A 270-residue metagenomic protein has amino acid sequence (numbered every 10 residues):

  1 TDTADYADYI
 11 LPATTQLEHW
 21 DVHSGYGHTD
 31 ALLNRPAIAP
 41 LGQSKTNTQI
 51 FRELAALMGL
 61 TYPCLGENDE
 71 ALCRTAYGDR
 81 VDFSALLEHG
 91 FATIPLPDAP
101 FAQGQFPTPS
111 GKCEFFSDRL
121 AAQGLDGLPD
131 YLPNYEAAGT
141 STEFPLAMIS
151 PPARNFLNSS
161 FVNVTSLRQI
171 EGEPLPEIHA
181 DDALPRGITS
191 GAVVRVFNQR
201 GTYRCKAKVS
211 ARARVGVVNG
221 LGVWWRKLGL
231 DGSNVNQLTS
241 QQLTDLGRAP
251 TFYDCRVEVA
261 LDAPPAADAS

Functional and structural regions predicted by a protein language model:
T1-N34: Flexible glycine/proline-rich, aromatic-decorated loop/lid segments
T3-Y6, I10-A13, E53, L57 (+7 more regions): Generic, well-ordered alpha-helical scaffold segments in large soluble proteins
Y9, P145-A147, L175, V218: Structural motif
L17, L60, K112, A121 (+3 more regions): Short loop/turn segments at secondary-structure transitions that flank enzyme active sites
L32, P107, E114-F116, A147-S150 (+4 more regions): Residues in well-ordered beta-strands of folded domains
L32-I38, E177-I178: Glycine- and acidic
L41-A92, S166-E177, D181-S270: Long, contiguous, secondary-structure-rich segments that constitute the structural scaffold of globular domains
A71-S166: Long, low-complexity segments enriched in small/aliphatic residues
